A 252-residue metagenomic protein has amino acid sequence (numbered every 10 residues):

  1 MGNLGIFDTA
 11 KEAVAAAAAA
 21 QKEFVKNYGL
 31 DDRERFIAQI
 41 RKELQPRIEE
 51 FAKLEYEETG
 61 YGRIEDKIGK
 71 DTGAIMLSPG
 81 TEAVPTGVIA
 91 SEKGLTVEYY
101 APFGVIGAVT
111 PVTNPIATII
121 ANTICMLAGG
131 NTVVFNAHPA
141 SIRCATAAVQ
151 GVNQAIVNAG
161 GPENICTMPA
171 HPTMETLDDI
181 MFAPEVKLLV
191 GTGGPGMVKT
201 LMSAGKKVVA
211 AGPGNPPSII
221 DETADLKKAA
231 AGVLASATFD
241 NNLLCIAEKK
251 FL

Functional and structural regions predicted by a protein language model:
M1-V97: N-terminal Rossmann-like NAD(P)+-binding subdomain of aldehyde/semialdehyde dehydrogenases
L4-G5, V198-L252: ALDH superfamily catalytic-core signature
A20-N27, E43, R47, E58 (+5 more regions): Change "in soluble alpha/beta enzymes" to "in soluble alpha/beta proteins
N27-R41, T173-L189, G196, T200 (+1 more regions): Aldehyde/semialdehyde dehydrogenase
V84-A155, A159, A204-V208, N215-P216 (+1 more regions): Conserved small-residue-rich beta-alpha loop and adjacent elements that most often cradle the phosphate/pyrophosphate
P85-E98, C166-K187: A structured beta-alpha segment of the ubiquitous adenosine-cofactor-binding alpha/beta core
F135, M168-A170, V190-G193, V208-G212: General beta-strand structural signal in soluble alpha/beta enzymes
